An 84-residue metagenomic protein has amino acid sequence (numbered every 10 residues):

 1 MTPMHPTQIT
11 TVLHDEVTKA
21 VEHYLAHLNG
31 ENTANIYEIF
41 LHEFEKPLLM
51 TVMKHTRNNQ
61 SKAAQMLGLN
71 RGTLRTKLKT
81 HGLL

Functional and structural regions predicted by a protein language model:
T2-L84: Bacterial C-terminal helix-turn-helix
